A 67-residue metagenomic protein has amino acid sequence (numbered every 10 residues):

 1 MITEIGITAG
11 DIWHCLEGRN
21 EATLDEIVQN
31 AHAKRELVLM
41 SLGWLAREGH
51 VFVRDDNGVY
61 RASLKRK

Functional and structural regions predicted by a protein language model:
I2-A9, T23, V53-K67: Short, cationic-aromatic polyanion-contact patches
E4-N30: Short amphipathic alpha-helical interface segments
E17, L45, S63-R66: Non-catalytic effector/regulatory segments
I27, L39, D56-N57: Short loop/turn and capping residues at structural boundaries
A33-W44: Short amphipathic alpha-helical interaction segments
G49: Glycine-centered, phosphate/nucleic-acid-interacting loop/turn motifs that mediate DNA/RNA or nucleotide
